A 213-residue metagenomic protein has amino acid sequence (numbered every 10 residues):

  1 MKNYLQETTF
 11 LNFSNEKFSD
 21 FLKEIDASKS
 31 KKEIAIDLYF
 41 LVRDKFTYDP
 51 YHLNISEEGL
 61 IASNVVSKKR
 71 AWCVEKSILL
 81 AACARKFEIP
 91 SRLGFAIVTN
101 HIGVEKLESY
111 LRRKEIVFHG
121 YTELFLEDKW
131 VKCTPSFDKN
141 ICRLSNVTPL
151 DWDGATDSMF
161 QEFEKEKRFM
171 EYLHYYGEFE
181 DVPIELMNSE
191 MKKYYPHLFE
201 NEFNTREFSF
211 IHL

Functional and structural regions predicted by a protein language model:
M1-K68: Secondary-structure boundary elements
L5-F10, V98-L213: His-Asp-centered catalytic microenvironments across diverse enzyme cores, prominently the transglutaminase-like
Y39-A71, E180, E190-M191, Y195-H212: Long, low-complexity, intrinsically disordered polar/charged segments
F40-D44, A82, K86, G120 (+1 more regions): Residue-level signal for well-ordered alpha-helical scaffold segments within enzymatic catalytic domains
L41, G94, T134: A cross-family glycoside hydrolase active-site/sugar-binding cleft signature
P50-V117: Active-site neighborhood of thiol-dependent amide/isopeptide-bond enzymes
